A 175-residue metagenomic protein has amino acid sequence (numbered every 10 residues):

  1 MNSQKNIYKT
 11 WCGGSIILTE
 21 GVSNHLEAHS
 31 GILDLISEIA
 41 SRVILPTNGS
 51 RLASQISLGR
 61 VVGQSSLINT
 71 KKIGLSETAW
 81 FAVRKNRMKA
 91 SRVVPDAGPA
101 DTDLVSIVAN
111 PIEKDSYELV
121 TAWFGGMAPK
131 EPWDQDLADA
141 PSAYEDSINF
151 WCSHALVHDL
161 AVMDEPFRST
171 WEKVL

Functional and structural regions predicted by a protein language model:
M1-D146: Functional cores of ribonucleases/endoribonucleases
A128-L175: Intrinsically disordered, low-complexity terminal/linker regions enriched in Pro/Ser/Gly and acidic residues
